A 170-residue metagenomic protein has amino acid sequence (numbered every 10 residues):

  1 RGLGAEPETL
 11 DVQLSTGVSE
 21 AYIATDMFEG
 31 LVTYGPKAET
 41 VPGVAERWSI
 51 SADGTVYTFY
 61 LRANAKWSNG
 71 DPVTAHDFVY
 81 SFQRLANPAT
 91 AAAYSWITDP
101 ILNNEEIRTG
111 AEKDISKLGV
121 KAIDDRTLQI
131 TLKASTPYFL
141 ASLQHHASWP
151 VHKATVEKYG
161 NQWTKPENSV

Functional and structural regions predicted by a protein language model:
G2-D53, Y60, Q83, V170: N-terminal lobe/hinge region of extracytoplasmic solute-binding protein
E6-P7, N64-A65, S135: Acidic glycine-/aspartate-rich tracts in secreted/extracellular proteins
Q13-I23, H76, S142-W149: Short Gly/aromatic-enriched secondary-structure transition segments
Q13-L14, L61-N69, S116-L118, Q162: Second-shell loop/turn segments in exported
Y22-D26, E39, G43, Y60 (+6 more regions): Extracytoplasmic/secreted proteins, especially bacterial periplasmic and envelope-associated proteins
R47-I97, Q129: Aromatic- and charge-enriched surface segment that lines or borders ligand/interaction sites
A52, A122-D124: Residue-level recognition of beta-strand termini and adjacent short loop/turns
S135-V170: Gly/Pro-rich hinge or "lid" segments in bacterial periplasmic/extracellular proteins
